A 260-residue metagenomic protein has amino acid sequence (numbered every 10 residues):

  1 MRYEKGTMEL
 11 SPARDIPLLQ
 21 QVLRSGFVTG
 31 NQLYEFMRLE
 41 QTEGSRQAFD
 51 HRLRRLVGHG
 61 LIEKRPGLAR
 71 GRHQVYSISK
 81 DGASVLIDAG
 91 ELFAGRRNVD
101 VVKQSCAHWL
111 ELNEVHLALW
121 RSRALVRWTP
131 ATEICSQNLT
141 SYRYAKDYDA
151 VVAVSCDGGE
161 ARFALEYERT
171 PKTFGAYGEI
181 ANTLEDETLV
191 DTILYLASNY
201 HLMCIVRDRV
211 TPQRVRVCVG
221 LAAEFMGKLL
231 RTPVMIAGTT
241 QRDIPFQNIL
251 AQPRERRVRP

Functional and structural regions predicted by a protein language model:
M1-V99, P260: Nuclease-adjacent, charged terminal/linker segments that flank catalytic cores
L10, I16-L19, P171-E179, D186-P260: Non-catalytic C-terminal interaction segments of nucleic acid-processing enzymes
M37, L53, V57, V115-R123 (+2 more regions): Hydrophobic, Leu/Ile/Phe/Ala-enriched alpha-helical segments that form helix-helix packing faces
R65-P66, Q104-C106, A118-A164, R169-T173: Active-site metal-binding core of divalent-cation-utilizing nuclease and nuclease-like domains
R96-N113: A short, highly charged nucleic-acid-interacting micro-segment common to nuclease and nuclease-linked defense proteins
